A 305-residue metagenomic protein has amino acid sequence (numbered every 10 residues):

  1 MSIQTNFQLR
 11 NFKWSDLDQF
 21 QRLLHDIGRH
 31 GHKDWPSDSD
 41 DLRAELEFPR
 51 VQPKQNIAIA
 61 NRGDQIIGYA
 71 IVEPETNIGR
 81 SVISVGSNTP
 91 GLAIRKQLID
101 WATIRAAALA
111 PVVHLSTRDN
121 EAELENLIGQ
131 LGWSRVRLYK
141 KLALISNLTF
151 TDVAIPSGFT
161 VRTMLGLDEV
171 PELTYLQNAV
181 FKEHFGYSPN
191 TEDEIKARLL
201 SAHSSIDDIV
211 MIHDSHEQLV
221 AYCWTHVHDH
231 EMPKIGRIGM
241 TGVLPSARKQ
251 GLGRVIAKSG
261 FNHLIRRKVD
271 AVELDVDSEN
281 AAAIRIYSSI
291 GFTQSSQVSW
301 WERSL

Functional and structural regions predicted by a protein language model:
M1-S2, E73-R80, G86-G158, W301-R303: Acyl-donor-binding surface of acyltransferase catalytic domains
F7-R22, T160-Y175: A short beta-loop-alpha structural element at the N-terminal edge of CoA-dependent acyl/N-acetyltransferase catalytic
W14-L17, L24-A106, S215, V220-K234: Conserved donor-binding loop and adjoining core beta-sheet/short helix segment in diverse acyl/aminoacyl transferases
G68, R137-L138, V220-A221, G253 (+1 more regions): A structural microfeature
G91-I104, M240-P245, K249-R266, I284-S289: Conserved acetyl-CoA-binding loop-helix of GNAT-fold acetyltransferases
V113-T117, I238, V272-V276: Conserved hydrophobic beta-strand within the GNAT/NAT acetyltransferase core sheet that lines the active-site cleft
A122, N126-T151, K258-S259, I265-L305: Active-site/acyl-donor-binding loops of N-acyltransferases
F181-H226, T241: Phosphate-binding active sites in nucleotide-utilizing proteins
